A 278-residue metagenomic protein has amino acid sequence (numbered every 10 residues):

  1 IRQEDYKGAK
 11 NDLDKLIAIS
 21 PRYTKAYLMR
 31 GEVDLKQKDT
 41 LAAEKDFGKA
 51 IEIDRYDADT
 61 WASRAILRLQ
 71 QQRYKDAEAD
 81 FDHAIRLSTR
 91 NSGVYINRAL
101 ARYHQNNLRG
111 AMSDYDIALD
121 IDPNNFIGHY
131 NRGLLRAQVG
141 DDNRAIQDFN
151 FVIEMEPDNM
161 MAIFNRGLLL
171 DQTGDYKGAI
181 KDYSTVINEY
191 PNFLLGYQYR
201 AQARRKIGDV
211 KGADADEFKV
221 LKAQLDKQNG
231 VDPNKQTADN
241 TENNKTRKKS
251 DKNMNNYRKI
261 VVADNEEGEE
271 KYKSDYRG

Functional and structural regions predicted by a protein language model:
R2, K36, Q70-Q71, H104-Q105 (+4 more regions): Register position in tetratricopeptide repeats
T24-K25, A58-D59, S92-G93, F126-I127 (+3 more regions): Helix-start (N-cap) detector for alpha-helical repeat units in TPR-like alpha-solenoids, especially tetratricopeptide
N165, D171-Q172, K177-K181, T185-G278: Eukaryotic alpha-helical solenoid repeat scaffolds
